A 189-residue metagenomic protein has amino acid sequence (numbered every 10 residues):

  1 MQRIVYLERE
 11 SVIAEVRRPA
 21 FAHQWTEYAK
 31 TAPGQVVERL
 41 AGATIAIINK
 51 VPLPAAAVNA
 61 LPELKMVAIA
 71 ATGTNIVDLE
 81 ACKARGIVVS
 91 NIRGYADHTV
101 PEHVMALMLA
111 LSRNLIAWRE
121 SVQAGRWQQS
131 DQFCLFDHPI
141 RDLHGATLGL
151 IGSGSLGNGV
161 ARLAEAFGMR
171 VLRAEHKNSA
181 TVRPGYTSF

Functional and structural regions predicted by a protein language model:
M1-A43, L172: N-terminal glycine-/charge-rich "phosphate-binding" loop or analogous flexible N-terminal tail
A29, A70-A71, I87-H98, E175: Short beta->alpha connector loops at strand-helix junctions that form conserved, small/polar/Pro-enriched
L40-I45, P62-L64: Short acidic/histidine-rich motifs immediately flanking catalytic phosphotransfer sites in two-component signaling
P52-L64, A81: Rossmann-fold NAD(P) dinucleotide-binding segment
N75-R85: Rossmann-fold NAD(P)-binding glycine/threonine-rich loop
R93-T147: Phosphate-binding beta-alpha-beta segment of Rossmann-like dinucleotide-binding domains, i.e., the NAD(P)
C134-F189: Rossmann-like dinucleotide/phosphate-binding beta-alpha-beta segment
